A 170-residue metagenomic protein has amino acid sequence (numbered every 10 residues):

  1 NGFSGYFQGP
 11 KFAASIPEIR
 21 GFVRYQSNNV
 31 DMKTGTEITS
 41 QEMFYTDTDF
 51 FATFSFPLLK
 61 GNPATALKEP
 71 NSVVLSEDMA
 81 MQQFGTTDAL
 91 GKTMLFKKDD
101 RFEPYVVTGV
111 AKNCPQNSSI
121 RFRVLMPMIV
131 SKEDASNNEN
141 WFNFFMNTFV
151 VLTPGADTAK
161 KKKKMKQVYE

Functional and structural regions predicted by a protein language model:
G2-L59: Short amphipathic beta-strand/extended segments in non-transmembrane regions
G5, N71-S72: Hydrophobic (often cysteine-bearing) scaffold residues that line and stabilize catalytic clefts of nucleotide/cofactor
P17-R20, P70, F102: Sequence-level motif detector for i,i+2 pairs with an aromatic at +2
Q26-S27, P63, K112: Residues that form or immediately flank small-molecule/cofactor binding pockets and catalytic motifs
S27-D31, I38, E69-P70, K98-D99 (+2 more regions): A sequence-level detector of short, solvent-exposed, charge-rich linear segments
D47-K60, V73-E170: Mid-to-C-terminal secondary-structure elements that act as membrane-proximal/extracytoplasmic interface segments
A64-K68: Glycine-rich loop motifs involved in handling phospho/adenylate chemistry
